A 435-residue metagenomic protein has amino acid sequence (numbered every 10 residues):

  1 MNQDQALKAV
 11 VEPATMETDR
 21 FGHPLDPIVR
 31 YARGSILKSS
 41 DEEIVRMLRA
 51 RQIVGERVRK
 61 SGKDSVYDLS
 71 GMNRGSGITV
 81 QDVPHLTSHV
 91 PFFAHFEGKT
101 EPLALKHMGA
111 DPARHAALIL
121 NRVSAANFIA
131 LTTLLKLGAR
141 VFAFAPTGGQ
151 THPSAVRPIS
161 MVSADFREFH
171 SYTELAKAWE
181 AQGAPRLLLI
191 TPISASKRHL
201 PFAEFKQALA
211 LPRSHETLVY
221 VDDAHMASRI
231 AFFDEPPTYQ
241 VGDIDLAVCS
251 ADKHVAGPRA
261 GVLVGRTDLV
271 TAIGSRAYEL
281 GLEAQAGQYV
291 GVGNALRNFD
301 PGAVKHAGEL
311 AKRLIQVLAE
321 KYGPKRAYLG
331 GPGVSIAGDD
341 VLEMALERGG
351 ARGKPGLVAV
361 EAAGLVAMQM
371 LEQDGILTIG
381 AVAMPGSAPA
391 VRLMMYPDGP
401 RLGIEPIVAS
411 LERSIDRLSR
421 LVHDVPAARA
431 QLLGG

Functional and structural regions predicted by a protein language model:
N2-E42, A327-R429: Conserved C-terminal alpha-helix-loop-beta "cap" of PLP-dependent enzymes that closes/shapes the active-site mouth
N2-P13, E17-D19, P24, K99 (+6 more regions): Conserved PLP-enzyme active-site core in the AAT-like
V29, L37-I129, P153-R157: Conserved N-terminal alpha-helix of the aminotransferase class I/II PLP-enzyme fold
V90, V262-G265, G349-A351: Short, surface-exposed, charged loop/turn segments at secondary-structure junctions
F96, H306, A362: Soluble or luminal CAZymes and related metallo-dependent hydrolases
K305, L433-G435: Short, low-order "capping/linker" segments at domain edges
E309, R313-L329, D339-V341: C-terminal structural cap/anchor segments
